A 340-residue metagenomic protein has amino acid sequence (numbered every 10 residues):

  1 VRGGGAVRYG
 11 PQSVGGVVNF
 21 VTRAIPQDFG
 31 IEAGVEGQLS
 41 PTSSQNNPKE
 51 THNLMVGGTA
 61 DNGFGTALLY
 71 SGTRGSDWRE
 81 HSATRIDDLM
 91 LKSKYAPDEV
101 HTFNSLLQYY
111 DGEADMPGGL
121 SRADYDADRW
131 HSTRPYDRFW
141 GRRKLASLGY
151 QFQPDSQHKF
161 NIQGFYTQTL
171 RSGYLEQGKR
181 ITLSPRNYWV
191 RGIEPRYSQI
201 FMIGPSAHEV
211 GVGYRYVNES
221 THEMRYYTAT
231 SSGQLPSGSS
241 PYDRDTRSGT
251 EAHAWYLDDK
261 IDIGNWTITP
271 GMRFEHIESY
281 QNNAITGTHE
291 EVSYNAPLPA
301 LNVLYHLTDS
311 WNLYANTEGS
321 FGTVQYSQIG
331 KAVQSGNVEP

Functional and structural regions predicted by a protein language model:
V1, S13-E36, E50-M55: N-terminal periplasmic accessory domains that precede and gate Gram-negative outer-membrane beta-barrel machines
G16, I31, E50-L54, D87-L91 (+4 more regions): Hydrophobic, lipid-facing positions within transmembrane beta-strands of outer-membrane proteins
Q27-E36, T66-R74, S121-S132, Q168-R180 (+3 more regions): Flexible, solvent-exposed coil segments and beta strand-coil junctions, predominantly the extracellular/periplasmic
Q38-T42, R74-R79, R85-I86, M90 (+7 more regions): Extracellular loop and loop/strand-boundary signature of outer-membrane beta-barrel proteins
T42-S44, T66, G75-E80, D111-G118 (+8 more regions): Outer-membrane beta-barrel proteins
Q45-R74, W78-M116, R138-D155, G204: Transmembrane beta-barrel wall of Gram-negative outer-membrane proteins
A96-Y110, F139-A284: Face-selective signature of the C-terminal outer-membrane beta-barrel domain
R122-Q153, D243-A252, V292-L298, N302 (+3 more regions): Outer-membrane beta-barrel signature, preferentially recognizing the C-terminal barrel domain of Gram-negative
